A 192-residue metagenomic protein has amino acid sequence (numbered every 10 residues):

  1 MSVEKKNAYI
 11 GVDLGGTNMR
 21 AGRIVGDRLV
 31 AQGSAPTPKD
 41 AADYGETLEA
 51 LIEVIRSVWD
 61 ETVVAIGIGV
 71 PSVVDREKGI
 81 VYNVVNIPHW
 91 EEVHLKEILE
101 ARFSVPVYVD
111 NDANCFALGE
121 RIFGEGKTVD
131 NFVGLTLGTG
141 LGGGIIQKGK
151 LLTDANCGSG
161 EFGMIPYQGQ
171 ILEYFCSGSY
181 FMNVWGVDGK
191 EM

Functional and structural regions predicted by a protein language model:
V3-A8, G22-S34, A41-Y44, R102 (+2 more regions): Glycine/GP-enriched mid-protein hinge/lid loop-to-helix segment characteristic of carbohydrate kinases
V3-V70, E77: Conserved phosphate-binding loops in N-terminal lobes of ATP-dependent enzymes of the actin/Hsp70/sugar-kinase
D13-G15, D75, D112, K148: Acidic active-site catalytic centers that drive phospho-/nucleotidyl reactions and related ester hydrolyses
T17, A113-N114, G158: A generic "binding-loop/recognition-motif" signal
Y44-I52, R56, T62-I66, S72-N131: Glycine-rich phosphate-binding loop and adjoining helix at the ATP-binding site of ATP-dependent phosphoryl-transfer
